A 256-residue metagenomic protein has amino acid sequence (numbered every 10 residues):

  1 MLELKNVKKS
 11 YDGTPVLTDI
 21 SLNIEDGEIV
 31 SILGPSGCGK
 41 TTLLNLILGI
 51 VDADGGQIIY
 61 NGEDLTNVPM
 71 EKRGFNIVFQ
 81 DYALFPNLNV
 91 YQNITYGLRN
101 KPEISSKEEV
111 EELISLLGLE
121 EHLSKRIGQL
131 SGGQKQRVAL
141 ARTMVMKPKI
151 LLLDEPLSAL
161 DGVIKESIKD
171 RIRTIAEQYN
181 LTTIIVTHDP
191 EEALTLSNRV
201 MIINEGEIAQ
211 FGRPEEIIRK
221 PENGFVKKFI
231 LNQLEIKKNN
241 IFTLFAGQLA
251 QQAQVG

Functional and structural regions predicted by a protein language model:
L33-P35: The feature captures the beta-strand-to-loop junction immediately N-terminal to the Walker
D64-F79, N100, K220-P221: ABC ATPase NBD coupling module
S105-H122, T174: Conserved ABC ATPase "signature" region
R126-L130, Q134: Conserved ABC ATPase signature
V145-K149: A short, proline-enriched helix->beta-strand linker immediately N-terminal to the Walker B motif in ABC-type P-loop
F211-G212, K220: ABC ATPase "signature
